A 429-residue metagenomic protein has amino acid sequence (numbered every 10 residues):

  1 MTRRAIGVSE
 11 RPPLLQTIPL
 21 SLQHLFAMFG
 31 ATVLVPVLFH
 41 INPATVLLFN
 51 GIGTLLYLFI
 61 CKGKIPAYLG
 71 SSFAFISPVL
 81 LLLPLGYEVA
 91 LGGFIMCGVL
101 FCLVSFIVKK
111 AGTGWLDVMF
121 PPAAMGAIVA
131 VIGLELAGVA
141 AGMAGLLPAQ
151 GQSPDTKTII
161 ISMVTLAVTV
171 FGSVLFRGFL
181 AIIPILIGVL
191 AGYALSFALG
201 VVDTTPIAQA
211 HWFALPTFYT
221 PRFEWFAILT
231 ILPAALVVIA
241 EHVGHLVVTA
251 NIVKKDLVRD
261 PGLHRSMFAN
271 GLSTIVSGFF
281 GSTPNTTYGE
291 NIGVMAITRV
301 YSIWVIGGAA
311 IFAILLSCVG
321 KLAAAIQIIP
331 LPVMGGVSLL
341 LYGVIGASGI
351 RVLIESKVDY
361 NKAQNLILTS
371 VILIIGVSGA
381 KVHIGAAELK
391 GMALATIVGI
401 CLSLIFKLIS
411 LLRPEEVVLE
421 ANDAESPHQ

Functional and structural regions predicted by a protein language model:
M1-P66, A74-G86: N-terminal signal-anchor module of multipass membrane proteins
M1-R3, G7, R11, V168-G172 (+3 more regions): Hydrophobic transmembrane alpha-helices of multi-pass solute/ion transporters
R4-L15, V37-L58, P233-I303, L419-S426: Membrane-embedded helical hairpins/re-entrant loop segments and their flanking transmembrane helices within multi-pass
L15-A31, P154-L166, I183-P184, L199 (+2 more regions): Hydrophobic, membrane-embedded alpha-helices of multi-pass small-molecule transporters
I41-L47, G63-F75, L116-M125, L180-L186 (+5 more regions): Short, non-helical or kinked segments that cap or interrupt transmembrane helices
G53-I65, C102-L116, T169-G178, V243-K254 (+2 more regions): C-terminal ends of transmembrane helices
P78-G86, S173, N291-I306, F312-S317: Interfacial segments of multi-pass membrane proteins
P84-T205, A310-V417: Membrane-embedded alpha-helical modules
